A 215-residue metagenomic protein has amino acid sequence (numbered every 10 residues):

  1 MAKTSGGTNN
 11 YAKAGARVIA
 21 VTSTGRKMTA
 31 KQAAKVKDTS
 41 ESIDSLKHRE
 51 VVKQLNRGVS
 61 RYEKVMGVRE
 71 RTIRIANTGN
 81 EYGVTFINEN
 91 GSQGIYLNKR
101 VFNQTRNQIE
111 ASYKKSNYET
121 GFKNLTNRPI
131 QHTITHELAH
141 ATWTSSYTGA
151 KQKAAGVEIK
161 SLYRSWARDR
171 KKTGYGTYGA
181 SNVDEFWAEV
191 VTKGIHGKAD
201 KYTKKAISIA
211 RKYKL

Functional and structural regions predicted by a protein language model:
M1-K13, A188: Non-Sec secretion/translocation targeting segments of pathogen effectors
A16-L215: Active-site-flanking segments in enzyme catalytic domains
